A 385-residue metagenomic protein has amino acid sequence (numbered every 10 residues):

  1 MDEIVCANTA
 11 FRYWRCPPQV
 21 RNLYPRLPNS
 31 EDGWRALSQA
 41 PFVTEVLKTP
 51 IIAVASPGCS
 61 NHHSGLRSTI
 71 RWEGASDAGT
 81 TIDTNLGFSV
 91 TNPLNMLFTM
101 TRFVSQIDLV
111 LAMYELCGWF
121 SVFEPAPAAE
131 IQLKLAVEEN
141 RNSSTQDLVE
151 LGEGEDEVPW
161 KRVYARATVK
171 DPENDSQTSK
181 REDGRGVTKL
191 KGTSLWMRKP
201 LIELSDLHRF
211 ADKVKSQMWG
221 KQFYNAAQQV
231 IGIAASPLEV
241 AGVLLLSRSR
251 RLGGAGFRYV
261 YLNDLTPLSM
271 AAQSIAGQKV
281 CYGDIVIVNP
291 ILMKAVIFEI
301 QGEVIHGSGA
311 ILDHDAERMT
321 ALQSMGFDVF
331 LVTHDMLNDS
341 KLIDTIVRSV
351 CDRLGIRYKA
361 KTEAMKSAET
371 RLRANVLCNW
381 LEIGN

Functional and structural regions predicted by a protein language model:
M1-M218, Y358, T362, R371-N385: Short gly/ser-rich loop at a beta-strand->alpha-helix junction or flexible surface loop bordering the NTP-binding
A136, N140-N142, L148-N385: Surface segments flanking catalytic/ligand-binding clefts of nucleic-acid enzymes
